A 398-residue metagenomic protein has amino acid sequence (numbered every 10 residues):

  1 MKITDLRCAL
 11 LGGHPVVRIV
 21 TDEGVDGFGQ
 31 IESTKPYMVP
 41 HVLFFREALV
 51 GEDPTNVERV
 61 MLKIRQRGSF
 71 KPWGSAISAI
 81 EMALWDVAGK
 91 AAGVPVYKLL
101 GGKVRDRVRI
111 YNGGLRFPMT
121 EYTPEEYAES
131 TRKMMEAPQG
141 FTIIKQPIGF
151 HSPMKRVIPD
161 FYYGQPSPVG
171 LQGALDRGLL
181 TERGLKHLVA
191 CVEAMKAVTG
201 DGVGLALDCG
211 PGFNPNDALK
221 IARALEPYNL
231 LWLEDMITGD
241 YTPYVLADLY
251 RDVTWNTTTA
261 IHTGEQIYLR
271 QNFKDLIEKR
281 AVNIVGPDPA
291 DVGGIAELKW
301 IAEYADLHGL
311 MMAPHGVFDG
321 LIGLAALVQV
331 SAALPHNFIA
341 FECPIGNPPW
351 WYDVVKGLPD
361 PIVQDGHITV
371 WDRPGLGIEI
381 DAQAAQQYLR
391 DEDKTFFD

Functional and structural regions predicted by a protein language model:
M1-F28, P348-V355, T395: Structured beta-strand/loop patches that form or line metal/cofactor-binding pockets in enzymes
I3, G24, I80, G93 (+7 more regions): Conserved, mostly hydrophobic/aromatic
L11-G13, D26, Q30-P36, S69 (+2 more regions): Glycine-rich phosphate/pyrophosphate-binding beta-alpha loops
V20-V94: Metal- or metallocofactor-binding catalytic centers and their adjacent structured scaffolds across diverse enzyme
V39-P40, E47, E52, R59 (+4 more regions): Shared catalytic-loop signature of beta/alpha-barrel
W73-Y111, L115-Y127: Hydrophobic alpha-helical hairpins/lids featuring a short glycine-rich hinge
R107, N112-R251: Metal-dependent enolase-superfamily TIM-barrel catalytic cores that perform enediolate-based chemistry
P374-D398: Extended hydrophobic packing segments that form well-structured cores
